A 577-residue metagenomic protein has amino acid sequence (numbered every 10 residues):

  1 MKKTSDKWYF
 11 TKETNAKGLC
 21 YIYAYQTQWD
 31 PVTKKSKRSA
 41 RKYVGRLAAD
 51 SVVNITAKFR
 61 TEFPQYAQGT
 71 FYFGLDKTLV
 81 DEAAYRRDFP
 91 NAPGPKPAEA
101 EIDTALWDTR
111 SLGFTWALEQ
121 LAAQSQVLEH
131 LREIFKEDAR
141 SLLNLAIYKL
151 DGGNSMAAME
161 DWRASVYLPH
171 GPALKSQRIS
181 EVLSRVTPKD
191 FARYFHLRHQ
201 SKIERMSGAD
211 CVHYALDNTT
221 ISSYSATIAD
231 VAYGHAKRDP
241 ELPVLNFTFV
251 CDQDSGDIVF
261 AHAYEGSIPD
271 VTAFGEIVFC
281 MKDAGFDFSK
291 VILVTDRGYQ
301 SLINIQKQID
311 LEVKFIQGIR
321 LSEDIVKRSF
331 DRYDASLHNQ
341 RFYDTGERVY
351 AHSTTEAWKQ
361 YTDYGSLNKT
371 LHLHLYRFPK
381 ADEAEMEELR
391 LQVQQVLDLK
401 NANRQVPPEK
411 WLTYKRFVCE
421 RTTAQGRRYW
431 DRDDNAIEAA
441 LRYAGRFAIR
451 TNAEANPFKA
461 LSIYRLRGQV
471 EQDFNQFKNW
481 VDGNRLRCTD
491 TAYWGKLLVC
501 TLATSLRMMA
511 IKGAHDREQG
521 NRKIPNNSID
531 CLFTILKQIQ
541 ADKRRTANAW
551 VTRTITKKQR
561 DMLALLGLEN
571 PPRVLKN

Functional and structural regions predicted by a protein language model:
M1-S225, D230, T248-S267, A440 (+1 more regions): Dynamic "connector" segments at or just before major functional cores
P243-T248, A444-F447, F474: Short glycine-rich loop/turn motifs
F260-A263, L311-I463, I529, F533-N577: An anionic, glycine-rich sequence signature occurring as long contiguous blocks
H262-A284: Active-site beta-loop-alpha junctions of metal-dependent nucleic acid enzymes, especially the RNase H-like/DDE
F286, I305-K314: Short, surface-exposed basic-aromatic patches at helix termini and helix-loop junctions that form
L293-I303, L321-D324, T491-K496: Acidic, metal-coordinating catalytic cores used for nucleic-acid/nucleotide bond scission and strand-transfer chemistry
A460-R487: Short amphipathic alpha-helical "interface-anchor" segments enriched in bulky aromatics
T489-A510: Basic, amphipathic alpha-helical segments enriched in Lys/Arg and hydrophobic/aromatic residues
